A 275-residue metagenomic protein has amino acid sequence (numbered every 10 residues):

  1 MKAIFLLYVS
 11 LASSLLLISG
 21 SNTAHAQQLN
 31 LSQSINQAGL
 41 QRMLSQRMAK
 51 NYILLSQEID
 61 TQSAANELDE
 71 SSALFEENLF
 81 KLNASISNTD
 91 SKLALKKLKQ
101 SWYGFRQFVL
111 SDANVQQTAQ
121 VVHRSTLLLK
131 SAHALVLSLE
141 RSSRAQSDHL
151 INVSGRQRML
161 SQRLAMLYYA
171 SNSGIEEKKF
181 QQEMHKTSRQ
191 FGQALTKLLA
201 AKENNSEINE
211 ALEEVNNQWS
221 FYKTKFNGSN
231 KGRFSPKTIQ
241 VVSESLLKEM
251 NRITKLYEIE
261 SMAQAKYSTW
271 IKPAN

Functional and structural regions predicted by a protein language model:
M1-I4: Positively charged n-region of N-terminal signal peptides that target proteins for export
Y8-S19: Bacterial N-terminal signal peptides
G20-A26: Sec/Tat signal peptide C-region and signal peptidase I cleavage site
A26-N275: Hydrophobic alpha-helical segments
